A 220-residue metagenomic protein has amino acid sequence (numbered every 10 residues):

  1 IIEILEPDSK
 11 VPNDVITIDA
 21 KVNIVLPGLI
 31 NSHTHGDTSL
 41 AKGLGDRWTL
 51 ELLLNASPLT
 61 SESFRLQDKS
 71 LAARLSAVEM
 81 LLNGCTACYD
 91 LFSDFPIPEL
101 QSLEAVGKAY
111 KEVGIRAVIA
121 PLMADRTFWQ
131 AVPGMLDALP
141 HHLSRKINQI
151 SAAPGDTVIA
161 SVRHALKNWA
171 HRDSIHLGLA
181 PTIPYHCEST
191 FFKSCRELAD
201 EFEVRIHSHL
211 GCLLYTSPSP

Functional and structural regions predicted by a protein language model:
I1-L26, L179: Histidine-rich, glycine-flanked metal-binding segment
N23-I24, D37-D46: N-terminal hydrophobic targeting/anchoring segments and the immediately downstream early-domain regions of hydrolases
P27, S61-L66, P181, P218-P220: Proline-centered helix-kink/hinge sites
G28-S39, R205-C212: Histidine-centered catalytic micro-motifs
K42-R116, G155-R172: Alpha-helical scaffold segments that flank or form the walls of functional sites
Q101-S217: Metal-coordinating catalytic core of metallo-dependent amide/deamination hydrolases
